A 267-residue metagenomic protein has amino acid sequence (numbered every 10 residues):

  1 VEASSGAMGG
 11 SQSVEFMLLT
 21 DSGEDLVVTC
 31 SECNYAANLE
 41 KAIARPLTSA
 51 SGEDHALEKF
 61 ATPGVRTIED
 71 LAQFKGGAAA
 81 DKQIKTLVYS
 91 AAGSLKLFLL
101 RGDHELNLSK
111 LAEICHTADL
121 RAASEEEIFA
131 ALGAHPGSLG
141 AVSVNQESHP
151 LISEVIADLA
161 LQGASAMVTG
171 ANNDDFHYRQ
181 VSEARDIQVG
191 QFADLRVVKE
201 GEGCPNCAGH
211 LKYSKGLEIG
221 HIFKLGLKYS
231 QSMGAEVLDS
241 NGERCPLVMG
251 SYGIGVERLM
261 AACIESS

Functional and structural regions predicted by a protein language model:
V1-L259, S266-S267: Extended, low-hydrophobicity, polar/charged segments
